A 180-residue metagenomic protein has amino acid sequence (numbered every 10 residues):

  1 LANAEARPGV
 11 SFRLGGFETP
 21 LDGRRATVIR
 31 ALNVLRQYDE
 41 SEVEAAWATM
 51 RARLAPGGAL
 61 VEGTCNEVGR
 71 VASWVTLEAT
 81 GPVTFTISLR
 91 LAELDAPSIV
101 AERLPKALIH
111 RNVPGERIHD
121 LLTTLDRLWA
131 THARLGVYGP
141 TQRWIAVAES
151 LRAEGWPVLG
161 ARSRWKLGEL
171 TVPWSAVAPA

Functional and structural regions predicted by a protein language model:
L1-P20: Class I SAM-dependent methyltransferase SAM/SAH-binding core
E18-I29: A short acidic, Gly/Pro-enriched loop at the edge of an enzyme's catalytic core that lines a small-molecule cofactor
A31-L35: Residues lining the SAM
R36, E42-G57: A short glycine-rich, Lys/Arg-flanked "PGG" loop and its adjoining helix->strand segment in the class I
A72-S73, L77-A146: A conserved mid-domain beta-alpha-beta active-site/ligand-binding segment of alpha/beta enzyme cores
L125-A180: Conserved Class I S-adenosyl-L-methionine
